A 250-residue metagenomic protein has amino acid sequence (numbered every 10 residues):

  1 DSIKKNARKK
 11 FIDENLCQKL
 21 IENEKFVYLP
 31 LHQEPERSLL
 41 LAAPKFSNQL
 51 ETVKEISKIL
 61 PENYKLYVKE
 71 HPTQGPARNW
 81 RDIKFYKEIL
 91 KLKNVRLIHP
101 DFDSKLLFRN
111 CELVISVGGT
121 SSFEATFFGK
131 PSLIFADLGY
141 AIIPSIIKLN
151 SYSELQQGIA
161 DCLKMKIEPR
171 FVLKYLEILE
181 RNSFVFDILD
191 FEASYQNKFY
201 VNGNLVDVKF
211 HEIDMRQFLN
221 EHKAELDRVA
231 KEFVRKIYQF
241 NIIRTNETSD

Functional and structural regions predicted by a protein language model:
D1-I83: Conserved catalytic-core segment of nucleotide-activated headgroup transferases in glycan assembly
I12-E14, N23-K25, Y152-D250: C-terminal amphipathic helix plus adjacent low-complexity, charged tail appended to glycosyltransferase catalytic
E34, T73, S121, G139 (+1 more regions): Short, glycine-/Ser/Thr-/acidic-enriched flexible segments
L41, N48, A77-T120: Donor nucleotide-activated moiety binding/catalytic core segment of transferases that use nucleotide-activated donors
R96-H99, I146-G158: Short acidic-hydrophobic, aromatic-tinged amphipathic segments that line or gate anion-handling sites
P100-I147: A donor-sugar binding/catalytic signature common to diverse glycosyltransferases and related nucleotide-sugar
